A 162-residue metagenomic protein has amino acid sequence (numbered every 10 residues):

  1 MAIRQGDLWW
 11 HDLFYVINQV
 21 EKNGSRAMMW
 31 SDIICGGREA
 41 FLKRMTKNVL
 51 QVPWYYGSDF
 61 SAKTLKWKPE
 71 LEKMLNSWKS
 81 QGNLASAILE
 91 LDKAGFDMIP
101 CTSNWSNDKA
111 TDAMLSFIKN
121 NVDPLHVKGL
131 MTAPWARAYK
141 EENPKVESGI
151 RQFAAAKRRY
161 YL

Functional and structural regions predicted by a protein language model:
I3-L162: Substrate-binding groove of N-acetylhexosamine-processing glycoside hydrolases
